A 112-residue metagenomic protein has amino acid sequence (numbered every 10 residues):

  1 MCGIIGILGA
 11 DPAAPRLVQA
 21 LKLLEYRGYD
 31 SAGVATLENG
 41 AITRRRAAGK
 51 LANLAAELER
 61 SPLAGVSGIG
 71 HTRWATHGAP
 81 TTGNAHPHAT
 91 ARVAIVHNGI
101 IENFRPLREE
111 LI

Functional and structural regions predicted by a protein language model:
M1-R105, E110: N-terminal glutamine amidotransferase
